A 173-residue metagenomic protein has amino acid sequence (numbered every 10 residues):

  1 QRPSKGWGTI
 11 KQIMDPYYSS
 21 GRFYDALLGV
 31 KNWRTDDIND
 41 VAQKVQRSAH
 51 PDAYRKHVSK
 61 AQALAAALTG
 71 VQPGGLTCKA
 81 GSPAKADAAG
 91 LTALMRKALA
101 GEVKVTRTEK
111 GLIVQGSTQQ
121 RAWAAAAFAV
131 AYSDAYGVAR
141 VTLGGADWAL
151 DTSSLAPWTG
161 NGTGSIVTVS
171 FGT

Functional and structural regions predicted by a protein language model:
Q1-D37, A42-P51: Peptidoglycan-targeting cell-wall enzymes and recognition modules
R2-K5, G74, R107-L112: Acidic/histidine-rich, surface-exposed loop or edge segments in extracytoplasmic proteins
T9, Y54, A149-S153: Extracytoplasmic/secreted cell-surface and envelope-processing proteins
Y18-A26, D40, K44, A53-A63 (+4 more regions): Extracytoplasmic/secreted proteins, especially bacterial periplasmic and envelope-associated proteins
Y24-N32, Q43-H50, Q62, A66-P73 (+3 more regions): Sec-exported extracytoplasmic/periplasmic mature domains
G29-V41, H57, Q72-T77, E102-T108 (+1 more regions): Surface-exposed patches in mature extracellular/periplasmic domains of secreted proteins
G70-A86: Solvent-exposed, charged amphipathic helical/linker segments at domain boundaries
A88-T173: Non-catalytic terminal regions of proteins
